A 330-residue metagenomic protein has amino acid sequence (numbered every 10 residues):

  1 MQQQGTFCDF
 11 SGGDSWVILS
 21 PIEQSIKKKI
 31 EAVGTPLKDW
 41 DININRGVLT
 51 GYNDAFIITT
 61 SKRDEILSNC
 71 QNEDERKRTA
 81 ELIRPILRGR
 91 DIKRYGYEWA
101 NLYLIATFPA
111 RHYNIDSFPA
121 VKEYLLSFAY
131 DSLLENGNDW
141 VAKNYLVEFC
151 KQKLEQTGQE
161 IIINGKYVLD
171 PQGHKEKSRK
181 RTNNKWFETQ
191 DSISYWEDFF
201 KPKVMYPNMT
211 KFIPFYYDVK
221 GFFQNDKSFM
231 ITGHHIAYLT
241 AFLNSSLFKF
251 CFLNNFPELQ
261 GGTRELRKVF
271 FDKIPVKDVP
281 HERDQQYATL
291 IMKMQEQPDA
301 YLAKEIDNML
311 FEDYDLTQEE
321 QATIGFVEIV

Functional and structural regions predicted by a protein language model:
Q3-E282: Polybasic, glycine- and aromatic-enriched phosphate-binding surface used to engage nucleic acids
G12, P36-L37, D41, A120 (+3 more regions): Non-catalytic DNA-recognition/assembly elements of restriction-modification systems
